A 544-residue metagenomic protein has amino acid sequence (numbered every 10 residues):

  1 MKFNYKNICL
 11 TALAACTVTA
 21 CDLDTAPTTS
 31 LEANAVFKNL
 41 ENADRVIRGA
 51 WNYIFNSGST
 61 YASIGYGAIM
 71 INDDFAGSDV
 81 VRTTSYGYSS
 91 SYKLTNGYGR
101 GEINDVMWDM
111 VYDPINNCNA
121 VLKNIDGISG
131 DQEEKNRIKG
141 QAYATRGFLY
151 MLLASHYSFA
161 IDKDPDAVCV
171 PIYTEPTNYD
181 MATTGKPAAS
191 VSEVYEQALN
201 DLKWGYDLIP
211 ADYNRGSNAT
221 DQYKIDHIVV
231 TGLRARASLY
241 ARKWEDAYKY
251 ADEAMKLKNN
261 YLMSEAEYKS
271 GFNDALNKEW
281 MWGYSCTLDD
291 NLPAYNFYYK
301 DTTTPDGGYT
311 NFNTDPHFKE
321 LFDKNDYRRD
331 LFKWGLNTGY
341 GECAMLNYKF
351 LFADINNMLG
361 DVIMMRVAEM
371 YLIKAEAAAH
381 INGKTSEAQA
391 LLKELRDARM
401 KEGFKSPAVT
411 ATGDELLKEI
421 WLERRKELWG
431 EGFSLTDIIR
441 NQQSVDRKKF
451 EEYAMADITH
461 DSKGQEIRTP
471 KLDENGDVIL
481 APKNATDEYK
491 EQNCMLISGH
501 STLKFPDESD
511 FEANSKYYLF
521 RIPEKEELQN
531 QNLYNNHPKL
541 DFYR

Functional and structural regions predicted by a protein language model:
K2-Y5, T11, A15-E41, A198 (+2 more regions): Bacterial Sec-dependent N-terminal signal peptides
A20-M70, F322, F404, K449-R544: Membrane-proximal, proline-rich intrinsically disordered regions
A33-N34, Y61-S78, Y157-V170, A211-N296 (+1 more regions): Short, surface-exposed recognition loops and adjoining beta-strand edges that mediate ligand/DNA contacts, enriched
I47, A189, E193, A241-R242 (+7 more regions): Extended ligand-binding clefts on enzyme/binding-domain cores
S85-Y157, A189-S192, L202, Y206-A211 (+3 more regions): Conserved, well-structured interaction surfaces
